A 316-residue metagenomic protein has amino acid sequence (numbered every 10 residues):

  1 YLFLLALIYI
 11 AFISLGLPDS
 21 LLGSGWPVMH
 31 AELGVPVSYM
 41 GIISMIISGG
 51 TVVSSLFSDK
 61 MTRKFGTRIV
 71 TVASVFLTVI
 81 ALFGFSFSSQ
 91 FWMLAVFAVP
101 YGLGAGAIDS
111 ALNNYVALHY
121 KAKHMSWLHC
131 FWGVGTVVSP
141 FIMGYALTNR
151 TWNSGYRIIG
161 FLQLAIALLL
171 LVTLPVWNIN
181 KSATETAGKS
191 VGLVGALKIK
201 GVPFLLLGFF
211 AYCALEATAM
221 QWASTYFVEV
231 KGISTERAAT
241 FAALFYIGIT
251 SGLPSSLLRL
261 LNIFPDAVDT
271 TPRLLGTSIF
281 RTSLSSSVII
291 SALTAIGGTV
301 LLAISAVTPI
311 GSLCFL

Functional and structural regions predicted by a protein language model:
F3-M29, L33-V35, A219-S224: Extracytoplasmic
S20, I47-L56, V137, Y246-P254 (+2 more regions): Residue-level signature of mid-helix packing/kink "hotspots" within the transmembrane helices of 12-pass Major
L22-G23, K200-L253, L257, L274-T277: Extracytoplasmic gate region of multi-pass secondary transporters
G34, G66, F87-W92, G232 (+1 more regions): Helix-breaking motifs and short loop linkers at transmembrane-helix boundaries and internal kinks in secondary membrane
V53-W92: Conserved MFS/SLC helix-loop-helix module at the cytosolic interface between two early adjacent transmembrane helices
S54-T67, L147, G252-P265, R273-S285: Helix-to-loop junctions at the C-terminal end of transmembrane segments in multipass secondary transporters
M93, W127-I179, Y212: Helix-loop-helix hairpin linking two adjacent transmembrane segments in secondary transporters
F97-F131: Cytoplasmic helix-loop-helix junction between adjacent transmembrane helices in 12-TM secondary transporters
